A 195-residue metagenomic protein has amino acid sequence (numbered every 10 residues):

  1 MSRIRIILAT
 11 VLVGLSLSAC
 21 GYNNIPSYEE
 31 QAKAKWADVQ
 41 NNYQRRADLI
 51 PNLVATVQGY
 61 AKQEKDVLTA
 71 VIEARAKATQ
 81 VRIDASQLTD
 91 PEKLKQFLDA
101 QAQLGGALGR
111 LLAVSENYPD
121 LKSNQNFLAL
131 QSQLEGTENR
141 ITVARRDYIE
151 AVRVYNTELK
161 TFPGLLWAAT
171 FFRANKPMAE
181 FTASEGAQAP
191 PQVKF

Functional and structural regions predicted by a protein language model:
S2-F195: A helix-centric hydrophobic-segment signal that preferentially recognizes long, alpha-helical stretches used
